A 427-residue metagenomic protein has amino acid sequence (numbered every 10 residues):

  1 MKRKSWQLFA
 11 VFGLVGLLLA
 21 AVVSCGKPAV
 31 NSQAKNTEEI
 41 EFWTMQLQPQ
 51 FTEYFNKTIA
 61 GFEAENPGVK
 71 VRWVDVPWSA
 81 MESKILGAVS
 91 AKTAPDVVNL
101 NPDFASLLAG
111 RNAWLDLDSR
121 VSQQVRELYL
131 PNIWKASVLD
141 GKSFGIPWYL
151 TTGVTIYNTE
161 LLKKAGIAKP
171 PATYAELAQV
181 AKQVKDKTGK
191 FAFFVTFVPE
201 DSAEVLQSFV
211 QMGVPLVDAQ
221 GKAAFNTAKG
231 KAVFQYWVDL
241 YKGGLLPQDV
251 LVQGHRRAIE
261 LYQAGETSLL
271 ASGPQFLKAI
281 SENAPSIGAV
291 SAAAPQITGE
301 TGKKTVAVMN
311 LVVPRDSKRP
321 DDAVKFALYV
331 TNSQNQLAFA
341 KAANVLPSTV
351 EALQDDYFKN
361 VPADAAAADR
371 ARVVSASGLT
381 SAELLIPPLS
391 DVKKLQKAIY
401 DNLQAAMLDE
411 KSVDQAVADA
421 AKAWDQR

Functional and structural regions predicted by a protein language model:
M1-E41, A64, Q123, A368 (+1 more regions): Short, low-complexity disordered leader/linker segments with a strong preference for bacterial N-terminal type II
Q46, W114, Q275-K278, E282 (+1 more regions): Mature extracytoplasmic/periplasmic domains
T58-N132, A136, E160-A172, L261 (+4 more regions): Extracytoplasmic "Venus flytrap"/periplasmic binding protein-like
A60, A64-E65, A165, Q235 (+5 more regions): Extracytoplasmic/periplasmic substrate-recognition and gating elements
P102-G153, K163, E176, V180 (+5 more regions): Hinge/lid segment of periplasmic solute-binding proteins
S106-A113, N132-K169, F197-A219, T305-P314 (+1 more regions): Periplasmic solute-binding protein
V138, D369-A423: C-terminal capping/gating helix-and-loop segments adjacent to ligand/active sites or protein-protein/ligand interfaces
A181-Q183, K187, K222-V250: Glycine-centered hinge/linker elements that transmit conformational signals in sensory and ligand-binding systems
